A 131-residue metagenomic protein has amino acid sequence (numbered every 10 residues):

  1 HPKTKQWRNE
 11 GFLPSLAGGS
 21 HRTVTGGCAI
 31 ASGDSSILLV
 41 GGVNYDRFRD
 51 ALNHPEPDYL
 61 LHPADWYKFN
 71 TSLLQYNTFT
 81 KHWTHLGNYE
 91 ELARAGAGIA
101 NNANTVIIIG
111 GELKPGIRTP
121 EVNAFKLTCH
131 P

Functional and structural regions predicted by a protein language model:
H1-P131: Kelch-like beta-propeller repeat domains
